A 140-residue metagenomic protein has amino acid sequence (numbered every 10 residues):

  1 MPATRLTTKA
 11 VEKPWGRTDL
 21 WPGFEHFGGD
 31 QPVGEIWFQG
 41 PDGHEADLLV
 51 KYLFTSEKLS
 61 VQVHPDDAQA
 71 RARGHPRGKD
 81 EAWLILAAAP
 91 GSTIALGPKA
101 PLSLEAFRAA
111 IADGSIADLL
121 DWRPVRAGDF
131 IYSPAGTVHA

Functional and structural regions predicted by a protein language model:
M1-L102: Transition-metal
H64, V125-A140: Conserved metal-binding segment of the jelly-roll/cupin
L102-A109: Active-site cores enriched in adjacent His and Asp/Glu residues with nearby glycine-rich loops that coordinate divalent
A109-L119: Short, structured beta-strand/loop micro-motifs enriched in basic residues and often containing a Trp
A117-W122, V138: Short helix-to-loop capping/linker segments positioned immediately adjacent to catalytic or ligand/cofactor-binding
